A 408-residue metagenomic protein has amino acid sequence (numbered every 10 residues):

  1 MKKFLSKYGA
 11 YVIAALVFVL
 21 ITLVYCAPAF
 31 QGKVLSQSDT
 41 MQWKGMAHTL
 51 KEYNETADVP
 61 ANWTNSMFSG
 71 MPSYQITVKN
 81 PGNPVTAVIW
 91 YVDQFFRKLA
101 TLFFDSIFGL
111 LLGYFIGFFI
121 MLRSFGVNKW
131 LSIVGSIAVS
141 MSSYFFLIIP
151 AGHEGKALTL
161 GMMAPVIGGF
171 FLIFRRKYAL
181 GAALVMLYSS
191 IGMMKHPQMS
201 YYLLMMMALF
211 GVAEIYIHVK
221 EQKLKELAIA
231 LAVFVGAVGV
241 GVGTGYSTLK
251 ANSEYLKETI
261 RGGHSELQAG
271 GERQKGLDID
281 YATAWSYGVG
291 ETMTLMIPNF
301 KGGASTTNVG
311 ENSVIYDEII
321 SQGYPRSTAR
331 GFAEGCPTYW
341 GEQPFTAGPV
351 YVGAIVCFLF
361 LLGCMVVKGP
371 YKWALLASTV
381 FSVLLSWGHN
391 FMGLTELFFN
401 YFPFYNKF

Functional and structural regions predicted by a protein language model:
M1-A27, K225-V238: Start-transfer (signal-anchor) and selected internal transmembrane alpha helices of multi-pass inner/ER membrane
K7, V219-A232, V314-G335, L359-H389: Membrane-interface helix-loop-helix junctions at transmembrane boundaries of multi-pass membrane enzymes, predominantly
V17-L23, S189, M207, L362-G363 (+1 more regions): Hydrophobic core segments of alpha-helical transmembrane domains in multi-pass membrane transport and ion-translocation
T22-F115, I137-L160, E272-V352, L385-F408: Membrane-interface coil-to-helix junctions
D105-F125, V356-L359: Transmembrane-helix motifs of polytopic, lipid-linked glycan transferases
F115-S124, W130-H218, A230, F234-N252: Membrane-embedded helix bundles of polyisoprenyl
G152-E154, M206-L209, S253-A269, L397-F402: Short secondary-structure boundary/capping segments
I229-Y287: Polar, glycine-rich mid-to-C-terminal structural blocks that act as macromolecule-binding/assembly scaffolds
